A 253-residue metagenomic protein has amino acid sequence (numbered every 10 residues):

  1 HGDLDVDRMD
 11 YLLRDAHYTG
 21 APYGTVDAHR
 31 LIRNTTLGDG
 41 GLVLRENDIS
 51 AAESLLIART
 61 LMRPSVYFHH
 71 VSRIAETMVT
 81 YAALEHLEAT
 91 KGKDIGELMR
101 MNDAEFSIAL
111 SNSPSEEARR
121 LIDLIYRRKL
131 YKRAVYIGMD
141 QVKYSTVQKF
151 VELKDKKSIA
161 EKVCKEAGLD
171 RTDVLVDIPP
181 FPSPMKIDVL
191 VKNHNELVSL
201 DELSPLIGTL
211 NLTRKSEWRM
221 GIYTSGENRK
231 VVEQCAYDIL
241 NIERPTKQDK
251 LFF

Functional and structural regions predicted by a protein language model:
H1-F253: Histidine-centered, transition-metal-coordinating active-site segments
